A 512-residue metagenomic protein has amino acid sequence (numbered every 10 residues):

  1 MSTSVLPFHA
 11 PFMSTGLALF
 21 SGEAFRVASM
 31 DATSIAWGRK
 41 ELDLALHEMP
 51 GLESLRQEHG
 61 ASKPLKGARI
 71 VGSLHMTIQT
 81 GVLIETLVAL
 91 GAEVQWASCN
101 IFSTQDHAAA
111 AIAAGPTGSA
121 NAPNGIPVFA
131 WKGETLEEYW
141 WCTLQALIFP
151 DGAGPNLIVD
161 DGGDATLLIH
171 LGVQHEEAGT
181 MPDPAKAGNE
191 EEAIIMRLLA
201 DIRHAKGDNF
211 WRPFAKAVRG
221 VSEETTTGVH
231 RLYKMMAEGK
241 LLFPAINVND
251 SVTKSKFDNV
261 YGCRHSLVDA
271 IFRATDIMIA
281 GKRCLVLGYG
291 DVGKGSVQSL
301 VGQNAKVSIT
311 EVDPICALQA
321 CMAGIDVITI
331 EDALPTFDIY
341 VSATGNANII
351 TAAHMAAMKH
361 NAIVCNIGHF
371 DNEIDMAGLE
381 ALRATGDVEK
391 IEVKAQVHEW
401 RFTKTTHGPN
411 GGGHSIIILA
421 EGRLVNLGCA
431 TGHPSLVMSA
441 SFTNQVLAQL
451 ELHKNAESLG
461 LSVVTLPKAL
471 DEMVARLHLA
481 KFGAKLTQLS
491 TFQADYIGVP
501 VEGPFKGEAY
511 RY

Functional and structural regions predicted by a protein language model:
L6-H9, S14-L65, W96-K282: Glycine/serine-rich phosphate-binding loop and adjoining beta1-alpha1 elements at the start of nucleotide-handling
F20-G22, S34-G51, K66-R69, S73-T77 (+4 more regions): Adenosine-phosphate binding glycine-rich loop
M30-A32, I70, I158, L267 (+5 more regions): Buried hydrophobic positions in well-ordered alpha/beta secondary-structure cores of metabolic enzymes
G72-T80, N100-T104, G163-T166, D291-V292: Gly/Ser/Thr-rich loops at beta-strand to alpha-helix junctions that form or flank small-molecule/cofactor-binding
L74-G91, S255-F337, S342-A347: Glycine-rich phosphate/diphosphate-binding loop of Rossmann-like nucleotide-binding domains
G91-E93, I126, N304-A305, K359-A362 (+1 more regions): A short helix->loop->beta-strand "cap" motif at the edges of active sites that frequently abuts
P150, G154-P155, L167, P335 (+1 more regions): Rossmann-fold NAD(P) dinucleotide-binding segment
L157-G162, Q174-E223, N346, M355-R401 (+2 more regions): ADP-ribose/adenylate-binding Rossmann-like module
